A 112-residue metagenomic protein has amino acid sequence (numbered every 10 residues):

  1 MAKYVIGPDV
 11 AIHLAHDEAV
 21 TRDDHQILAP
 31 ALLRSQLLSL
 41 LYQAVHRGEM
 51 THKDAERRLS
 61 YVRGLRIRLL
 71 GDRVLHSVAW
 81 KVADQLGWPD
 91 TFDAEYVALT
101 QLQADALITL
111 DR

Functional and structural regions predicted by a protein language model:
M1-R34, A44-R57: Short, well-structured N-terminal submotif of metal-dependent ribonuclease cores
I6, A29, L70, T91-A94 (+1 more regions): Short beta-strand scaffold positions
L32-L33, V74, E95: Short beta->alpha linker loops
L41, V45, R66, A83-L86 (+1 more regions): Short amphipathic alpha-helical interaction patches enriched in hydrophobic/aromatic residues with interspersed Lys/Arg
H46-E49, L70, G87, T91: Residues in soluble alpha-helical coiled-coils and helical-bundle/repeat scaffolds
D54-G87: Acidic catalytic patch
D90-A106: Acidic, metal-associated active-site segment
